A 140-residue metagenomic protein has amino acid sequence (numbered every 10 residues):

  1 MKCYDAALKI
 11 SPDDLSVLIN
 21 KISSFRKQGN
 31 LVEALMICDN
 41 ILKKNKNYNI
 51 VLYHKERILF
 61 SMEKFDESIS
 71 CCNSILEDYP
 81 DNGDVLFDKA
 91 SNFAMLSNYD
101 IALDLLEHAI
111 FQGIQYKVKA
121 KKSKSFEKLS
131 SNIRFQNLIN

Functional and structural regions predicted by a protein language model:
M1-A6, K27-N40, S61-S74, S97-L105: Structural signature of tandem alpha-helical TPR/SEL1-like repeats, specifically the intra-repeat loop/turn
L8, L42, L76-E77, I110: A conserved position within tetratricopeptide repeats
S16, I50, D84, V118-K119: Start-of-helix register in tetratricopeptide repeats
N20, H54, D88, K122-S123: Canonical tetratricopeptide repeat
A94, Y99-V118: TPR/TPR-like (Sel1-like) alpha-helical repeat modules
Q115-N140: Terminal, low-structured helical/coil segments at or just beyond the last alpha-helical repeat
